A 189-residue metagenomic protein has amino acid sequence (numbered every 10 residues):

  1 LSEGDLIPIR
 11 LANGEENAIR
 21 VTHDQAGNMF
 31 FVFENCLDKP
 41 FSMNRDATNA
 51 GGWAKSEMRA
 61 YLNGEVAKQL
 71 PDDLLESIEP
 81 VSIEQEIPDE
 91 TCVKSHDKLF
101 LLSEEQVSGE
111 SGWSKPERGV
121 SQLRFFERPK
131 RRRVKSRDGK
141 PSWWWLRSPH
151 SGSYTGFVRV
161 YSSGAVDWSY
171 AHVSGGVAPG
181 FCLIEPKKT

Functional and structural regions predicted by a protein language model:
L1-T189: Collagenous Gly-X-Y triple-helix signature in extracellular proteins
